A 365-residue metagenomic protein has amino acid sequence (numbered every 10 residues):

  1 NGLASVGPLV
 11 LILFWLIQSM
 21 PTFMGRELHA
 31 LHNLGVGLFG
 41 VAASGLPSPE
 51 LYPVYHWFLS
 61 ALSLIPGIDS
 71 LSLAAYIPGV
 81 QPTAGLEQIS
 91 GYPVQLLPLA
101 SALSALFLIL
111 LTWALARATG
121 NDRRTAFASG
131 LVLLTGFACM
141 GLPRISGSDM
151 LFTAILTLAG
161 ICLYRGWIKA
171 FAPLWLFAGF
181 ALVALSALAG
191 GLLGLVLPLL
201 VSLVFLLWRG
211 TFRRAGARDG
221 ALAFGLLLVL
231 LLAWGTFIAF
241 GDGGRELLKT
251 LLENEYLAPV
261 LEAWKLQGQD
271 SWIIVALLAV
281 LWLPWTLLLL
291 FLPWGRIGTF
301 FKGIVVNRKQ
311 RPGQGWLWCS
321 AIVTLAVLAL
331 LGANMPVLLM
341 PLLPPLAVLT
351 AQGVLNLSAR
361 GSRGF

Functional and structural regions predicted by a protein language model:
N1-R363: Membrane-integral, polyisoprenol-dependent glycosyltransferases of the GT-C/oligosaccharyltransferase superfamily
